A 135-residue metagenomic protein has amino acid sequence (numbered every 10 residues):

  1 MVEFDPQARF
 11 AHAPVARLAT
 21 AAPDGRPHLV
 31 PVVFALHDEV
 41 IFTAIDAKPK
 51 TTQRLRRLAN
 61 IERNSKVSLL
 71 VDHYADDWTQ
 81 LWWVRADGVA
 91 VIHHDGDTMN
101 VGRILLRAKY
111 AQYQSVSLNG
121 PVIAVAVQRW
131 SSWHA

Functional and structural regions predicted by a protein language model:
M1-F4, S68, D77-A135: Charged, gly/pro-rich active-site loop segments
M1-R17: Short, basic/aromatic recognition patches
E3-F4, T52-L55: Structural motif corresponding to alpha-helix initiation and N-cap regions
A13-K50, L69-D72, W82: Short beta-strand segments
A13-V15, N64-V67, N119-G120: Short, surface-exposed beta-edge/turn micro-motifs
R54-R57, D72-Y74: Short secondary-structure capping micro-motifs at structural edges
